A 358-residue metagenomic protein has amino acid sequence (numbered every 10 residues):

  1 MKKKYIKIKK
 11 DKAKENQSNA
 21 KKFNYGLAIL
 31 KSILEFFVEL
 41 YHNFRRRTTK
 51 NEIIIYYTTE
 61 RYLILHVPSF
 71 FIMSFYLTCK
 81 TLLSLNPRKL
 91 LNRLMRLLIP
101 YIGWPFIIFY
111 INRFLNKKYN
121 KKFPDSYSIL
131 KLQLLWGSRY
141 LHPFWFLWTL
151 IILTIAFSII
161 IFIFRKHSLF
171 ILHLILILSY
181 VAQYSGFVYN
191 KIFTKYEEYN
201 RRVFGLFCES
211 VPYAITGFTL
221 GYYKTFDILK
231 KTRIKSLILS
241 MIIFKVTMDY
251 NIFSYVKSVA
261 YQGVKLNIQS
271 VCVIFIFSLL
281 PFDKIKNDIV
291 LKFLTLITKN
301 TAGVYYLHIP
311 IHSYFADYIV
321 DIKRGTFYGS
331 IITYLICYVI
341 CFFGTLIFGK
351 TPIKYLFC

Functional and structural regions predicted by a protein language model:
M1-V181, S185, D321-C358: Membrane-cytosol interface segments of multi-pass membrane proteins, especially ER/Golgi lipid-handling enzymes
K9, Y222-T295, T326-Y328: Alpha-helical transmembrane segments and terminal signal-anchor/GPI-anchor hydrophobic tails, characterized by long
N19-K21, K80-R88, F162-L169, G221-I234 (+2 more regions): Membrane-interface junctions at the ends of membrane-embedded or membrane-associated helices
F36, P68, R96-W104, I175 (+8 more regions): Hydrophobic alpha-helical membrane-embedded or membrane-associated segments
V38-R45, V304-H312: Histidine-centered catalytic micro-motifs
I55-V67, L134-T149, F187-Y213, M248-V273: Interfacial loop-to-helix transition and helix-capping segments at the boundaries of transmembrane helices
S74-T78, T149-I160, P212-T225, Q269-F282 (+3 more regions): Transmembrane alpha-helical segments
V246-F253, Y306-Y318: Hydrophobic alpha-helical transmembrane segments in multi-pass integral membrane proteins
